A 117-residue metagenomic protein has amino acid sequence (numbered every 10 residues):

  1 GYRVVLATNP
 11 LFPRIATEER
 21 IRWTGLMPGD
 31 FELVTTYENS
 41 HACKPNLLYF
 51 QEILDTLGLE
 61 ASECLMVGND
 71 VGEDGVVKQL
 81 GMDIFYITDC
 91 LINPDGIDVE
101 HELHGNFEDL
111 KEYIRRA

Functional and structural regions predicted by a protein language model:
G1-Y2, M82: Short phosphate-binding/catalytic loops that engage adenosine nucleotides
A7-L11, T17-A117: Asp-based, Mg2+/Mn2+-dependent phosphohydrolase catalytic module
